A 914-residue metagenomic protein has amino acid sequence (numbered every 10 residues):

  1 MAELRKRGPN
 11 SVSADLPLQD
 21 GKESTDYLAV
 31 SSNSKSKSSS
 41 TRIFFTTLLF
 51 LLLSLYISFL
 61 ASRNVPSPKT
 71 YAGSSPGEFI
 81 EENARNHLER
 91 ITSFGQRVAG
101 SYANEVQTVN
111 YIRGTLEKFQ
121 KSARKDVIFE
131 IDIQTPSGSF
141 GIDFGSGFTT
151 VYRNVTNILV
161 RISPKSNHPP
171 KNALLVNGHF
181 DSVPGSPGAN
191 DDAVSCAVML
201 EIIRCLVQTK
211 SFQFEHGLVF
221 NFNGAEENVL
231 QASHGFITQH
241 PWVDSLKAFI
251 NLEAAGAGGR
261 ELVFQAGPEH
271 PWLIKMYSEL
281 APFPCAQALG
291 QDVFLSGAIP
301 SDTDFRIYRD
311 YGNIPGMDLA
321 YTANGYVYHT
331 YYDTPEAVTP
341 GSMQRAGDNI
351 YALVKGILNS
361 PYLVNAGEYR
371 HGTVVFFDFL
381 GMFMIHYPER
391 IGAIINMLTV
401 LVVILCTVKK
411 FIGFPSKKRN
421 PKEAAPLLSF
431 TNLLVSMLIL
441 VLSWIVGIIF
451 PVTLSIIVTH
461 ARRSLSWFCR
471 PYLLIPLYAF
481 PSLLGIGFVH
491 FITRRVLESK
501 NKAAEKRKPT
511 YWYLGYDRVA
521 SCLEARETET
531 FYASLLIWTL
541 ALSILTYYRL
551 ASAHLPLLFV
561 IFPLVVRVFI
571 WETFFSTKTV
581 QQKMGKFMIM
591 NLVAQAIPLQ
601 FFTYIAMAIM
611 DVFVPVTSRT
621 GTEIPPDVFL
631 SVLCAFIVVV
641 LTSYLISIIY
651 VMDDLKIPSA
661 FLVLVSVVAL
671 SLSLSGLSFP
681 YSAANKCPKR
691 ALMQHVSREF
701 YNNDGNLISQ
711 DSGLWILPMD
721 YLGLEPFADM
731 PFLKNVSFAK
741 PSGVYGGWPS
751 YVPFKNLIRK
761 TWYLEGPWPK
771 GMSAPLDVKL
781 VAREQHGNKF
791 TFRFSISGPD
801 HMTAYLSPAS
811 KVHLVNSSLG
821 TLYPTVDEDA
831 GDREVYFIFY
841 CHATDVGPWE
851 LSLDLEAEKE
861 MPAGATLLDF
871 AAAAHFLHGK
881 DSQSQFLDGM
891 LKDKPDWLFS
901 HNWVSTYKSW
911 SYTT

Functional and structural regions predicted by a protein language model:
M1-S34: Short, low-complexity, Lys/Arg-enriched N-terminal segments of secretory-pathway carbohydrate enzymes
A2-E3, N10, D15-P17, F45-S58 (+1 more regions): Alpha-helical transmembrane segments of integral membrane proteins
S32-T47: Membrane-entry signal-anchor segments at the cytosolic-membrane interface, especially the N-terminal signal anchor
K37-T41, D378-L398, F468-L474: Juxtamembrane/start-of-transmembrane alpha-helix segments at the extracytoplasmic/lumenal side of membrane anchors
A61-I80, S682-L692: Ser/Thr/Pro/Gly-rich low-complexity linker/stalk segments immediately outside membranes or between
S67-H386, A804, S810, S818-L822 (+2 more regions): Soluble extramembrane regions of membrane proteins in the secretory/endomembrane system
N110, E117-F148, R153-L159, C196 (+2 more regions): Extracytosolic and intramembrane catalytic regions of membrane-associated proteins in envelope/secretory systems
H240, D244-V263, G392-S416: C-terminal domain-closing interface element
